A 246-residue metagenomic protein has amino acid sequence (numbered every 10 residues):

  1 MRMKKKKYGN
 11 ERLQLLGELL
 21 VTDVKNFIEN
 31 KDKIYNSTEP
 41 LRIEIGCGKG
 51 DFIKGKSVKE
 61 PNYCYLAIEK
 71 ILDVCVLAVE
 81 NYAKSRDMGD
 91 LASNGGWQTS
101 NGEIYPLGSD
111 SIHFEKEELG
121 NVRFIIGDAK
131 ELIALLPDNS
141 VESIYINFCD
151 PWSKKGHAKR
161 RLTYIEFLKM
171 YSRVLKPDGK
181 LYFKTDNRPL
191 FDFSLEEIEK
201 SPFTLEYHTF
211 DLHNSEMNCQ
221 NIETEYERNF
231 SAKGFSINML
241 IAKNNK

Functional and structural regions predicted by a protein language model:
M1-I43, D51-E60: S-adenosyl-L-methionine
P40-D87, Y105, F114-K130: SAM cofactor-binding core of SAM-dependent methyltransferases, primarily the Rossmann-like beta-alpha-beta module
A134-S143: A short acidic, Gly/Pro-enriched loop at the edge of an enzyme's catalytic core that lines a small-molecule cofactor
E142-R161: A short SAM/SAH-binding and catalytic strip from SAM-dependent methyltransferases
I144, Y171-S172, S194: Class I S-adenosylmethionine-dependent transferase superfamily signal
T163-P177: A short glycine-rich, Lys/Arg-flanked "PGG" loop and its adjoining helix->strand segment in the class I
D178-T185: Conserved beta-strand signature within the Rossmann-like core of class I S-adenosyl-L-methionine
S194-E196, S201-K246: Class I S-adenosyl-L-methionine
